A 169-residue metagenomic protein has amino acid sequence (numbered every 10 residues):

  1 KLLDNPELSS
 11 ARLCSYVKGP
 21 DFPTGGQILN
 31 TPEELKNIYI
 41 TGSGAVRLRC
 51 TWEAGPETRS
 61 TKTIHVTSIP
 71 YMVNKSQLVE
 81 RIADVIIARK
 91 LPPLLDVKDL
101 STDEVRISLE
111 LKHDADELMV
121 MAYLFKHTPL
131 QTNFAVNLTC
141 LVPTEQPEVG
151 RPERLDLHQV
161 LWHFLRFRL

Functional and structural regions predicted by a protein language model:
K1-L169: C-terminal interaction appendages of subunits in large macromolecular complexes
